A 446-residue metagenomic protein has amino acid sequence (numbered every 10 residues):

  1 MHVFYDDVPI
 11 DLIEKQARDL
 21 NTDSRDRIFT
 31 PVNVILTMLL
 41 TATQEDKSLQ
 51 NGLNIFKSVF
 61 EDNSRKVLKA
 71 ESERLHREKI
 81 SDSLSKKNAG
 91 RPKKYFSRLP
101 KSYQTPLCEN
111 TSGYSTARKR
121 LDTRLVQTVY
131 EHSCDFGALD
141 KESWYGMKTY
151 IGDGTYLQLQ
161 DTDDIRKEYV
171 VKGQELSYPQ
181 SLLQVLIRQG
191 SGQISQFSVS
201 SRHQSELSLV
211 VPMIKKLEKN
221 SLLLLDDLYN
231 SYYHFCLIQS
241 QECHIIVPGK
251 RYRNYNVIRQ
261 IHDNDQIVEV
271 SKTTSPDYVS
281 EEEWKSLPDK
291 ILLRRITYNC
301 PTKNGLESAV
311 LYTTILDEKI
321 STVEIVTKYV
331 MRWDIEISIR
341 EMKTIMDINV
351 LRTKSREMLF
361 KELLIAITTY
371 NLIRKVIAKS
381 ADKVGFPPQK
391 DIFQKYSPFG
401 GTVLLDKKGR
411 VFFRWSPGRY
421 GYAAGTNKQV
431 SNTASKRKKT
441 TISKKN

Functional and structural regions predicted by a protein language model:
M1-L49, S72-K93, R118-L121, T128 (+4 more regions): Single, function-defining residue in the core of a domain
S48-E78, N88-Y103: DNA-recognition alpha helix
L107: Acidic (Asp/Glu-rich), glycine- and aromatic
R124-F136: Short Lys/Arg-enriched helix C-cap and helix-to-coil transition segments that create basic nucleic-acid-contact patches
G137-K141: Alpha-helical solenoid repeats of the armadillo/HEAT superfamily in eukaryotic scaffolding/adaptor proteins
E168-K172: Short, positively charged patches
